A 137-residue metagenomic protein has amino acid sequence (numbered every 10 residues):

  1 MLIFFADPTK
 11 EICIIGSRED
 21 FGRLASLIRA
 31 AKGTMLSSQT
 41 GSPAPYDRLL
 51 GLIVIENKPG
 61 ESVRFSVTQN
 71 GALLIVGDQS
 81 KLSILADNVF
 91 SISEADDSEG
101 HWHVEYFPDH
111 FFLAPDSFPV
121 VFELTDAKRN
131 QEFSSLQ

Functional and structural regions predicted by a protein language model:
M1-Q137: Positively charged, low-complexity terminal tracts and the immediately adjacent first secondary-structure elements
